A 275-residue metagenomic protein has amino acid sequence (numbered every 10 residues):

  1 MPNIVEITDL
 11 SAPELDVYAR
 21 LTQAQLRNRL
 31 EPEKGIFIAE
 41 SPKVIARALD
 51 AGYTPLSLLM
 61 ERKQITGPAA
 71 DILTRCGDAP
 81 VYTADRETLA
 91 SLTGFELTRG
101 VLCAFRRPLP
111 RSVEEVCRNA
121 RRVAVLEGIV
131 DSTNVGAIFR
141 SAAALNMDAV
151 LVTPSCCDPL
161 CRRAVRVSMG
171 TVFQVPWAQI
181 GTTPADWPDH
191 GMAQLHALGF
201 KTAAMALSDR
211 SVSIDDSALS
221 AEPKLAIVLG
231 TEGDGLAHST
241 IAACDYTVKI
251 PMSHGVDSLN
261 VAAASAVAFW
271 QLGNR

Functional and structural regions predicted by a protein language model:
M1-P68, C156-C157: Boundary-proximal intrinsically disordered activation/regulatory segments immediately upstream of a helical core
P2-V5, L109-R210: RNA substrate-binding interface of SAM-dependent RNA methyltransferases
L49, R75, H196-A197: Anion (oxyanion) recognition and catalysis
G67-D78, T240: Short, aromatic/basic amphipathic alpha-helical patches
R75-G94: A glycine-rich helix N-cap at a beta->alpha junction
C103, S141-L145, P159-F173, H238-R275: Structured adenosyl-cofactor binding patch, chiefly the S-adenosyl-L-methionine
A203-H254: Active-site/ligand-binding-proximal alpha/beta "capping" segment
